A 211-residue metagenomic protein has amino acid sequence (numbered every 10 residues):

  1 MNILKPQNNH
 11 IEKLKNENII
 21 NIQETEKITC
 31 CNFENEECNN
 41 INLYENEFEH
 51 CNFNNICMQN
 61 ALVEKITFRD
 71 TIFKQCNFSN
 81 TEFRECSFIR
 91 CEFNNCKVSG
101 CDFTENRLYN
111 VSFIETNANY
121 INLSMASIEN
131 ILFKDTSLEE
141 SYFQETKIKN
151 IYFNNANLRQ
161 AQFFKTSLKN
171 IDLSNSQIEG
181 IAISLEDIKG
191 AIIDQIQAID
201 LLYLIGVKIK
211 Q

Functional and structural regions predicted by a protein language model:
N2-Q211: Tandem repeat scaffolds
